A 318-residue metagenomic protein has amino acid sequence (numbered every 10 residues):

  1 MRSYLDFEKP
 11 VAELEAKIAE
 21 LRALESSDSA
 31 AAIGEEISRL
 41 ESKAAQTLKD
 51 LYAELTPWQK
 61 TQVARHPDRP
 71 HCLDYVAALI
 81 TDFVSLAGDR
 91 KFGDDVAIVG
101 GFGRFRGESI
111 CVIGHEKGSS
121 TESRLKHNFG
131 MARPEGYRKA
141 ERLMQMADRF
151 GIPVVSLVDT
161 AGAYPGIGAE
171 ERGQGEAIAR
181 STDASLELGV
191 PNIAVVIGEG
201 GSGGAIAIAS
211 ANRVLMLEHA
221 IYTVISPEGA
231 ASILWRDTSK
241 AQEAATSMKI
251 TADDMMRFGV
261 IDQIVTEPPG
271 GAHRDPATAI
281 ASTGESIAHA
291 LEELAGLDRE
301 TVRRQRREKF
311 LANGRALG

Functional and structural regions predicted by a protein language model:
M1-S109, A277-G318: Intrinsically disordered, low-complexity segments enriched in small/flexible residues
L14, T56, V112, D159 (+3 more regions): Terminal peptide-recognition signature
I33-E36, G136-Y137, A230: Short, motif-level signal for alpha-helix interfacial/capping segments enriched in acidic residues and aromatics/proline
A53, A78, D82, F92-D94 (+4 more regions): Glycine-rich beta-alpha loop segments
T61-A64, L125-F129, G270-H273: Short hinge/gating elements
Q62, F102-R104, S109-I113, V155-L157 (+4 more regions): Structured core elements
P70-C72, S120-E122, Y164-G166: Short active-site-adjacent helix-start/loop capping segments
V158-A288, E292, G296: Conserved catalytic cores of soluble enzyme domains, especially glycine-rich substrate-binding beta-alpha loops
